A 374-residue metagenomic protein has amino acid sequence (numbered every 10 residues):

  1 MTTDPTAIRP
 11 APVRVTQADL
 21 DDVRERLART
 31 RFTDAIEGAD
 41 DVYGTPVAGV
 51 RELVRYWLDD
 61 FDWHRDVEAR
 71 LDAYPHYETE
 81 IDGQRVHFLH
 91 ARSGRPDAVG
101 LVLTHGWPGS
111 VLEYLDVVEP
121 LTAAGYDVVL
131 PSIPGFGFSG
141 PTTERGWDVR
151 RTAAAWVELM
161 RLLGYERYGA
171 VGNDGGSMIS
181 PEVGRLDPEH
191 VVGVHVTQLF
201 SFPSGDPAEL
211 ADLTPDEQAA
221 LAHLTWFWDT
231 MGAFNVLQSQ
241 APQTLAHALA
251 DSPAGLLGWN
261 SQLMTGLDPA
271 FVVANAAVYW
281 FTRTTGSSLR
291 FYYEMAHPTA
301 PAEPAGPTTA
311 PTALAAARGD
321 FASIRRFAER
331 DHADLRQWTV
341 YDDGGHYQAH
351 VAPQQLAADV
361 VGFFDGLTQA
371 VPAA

Functional and structural regions predicted by a protein language model:
D4-D21, R26-L27, R31, H190-V278: Alpha/beta-hydrolase
D19-R92, W280-R283, S287-P301: Non-catalytic accessory segments flanking enzyme active sites
W63-R65, L112, I133-W147, P181: Glycine-rich "HGGG/HGxG" loop immediately N-terminal to the catalytic nucleophile of the alpha/beta-hydrolase
G94-F138, F364: Conserved HGGG/HGGXW glycine-rich cap/lid loop of the alpha/beta-hydrolase fold
P120, G125, Y165-P215: Conserved hydrolase catalytic core segment
R150-Y168: Conserved acidic catalytic loop of the alpha/beta-hydrolase fold
Q238-A374: C-terminal subdomain of alpha/beta-hydrolase-fold enzymes, centered on the catalytic histidine and its supporting
